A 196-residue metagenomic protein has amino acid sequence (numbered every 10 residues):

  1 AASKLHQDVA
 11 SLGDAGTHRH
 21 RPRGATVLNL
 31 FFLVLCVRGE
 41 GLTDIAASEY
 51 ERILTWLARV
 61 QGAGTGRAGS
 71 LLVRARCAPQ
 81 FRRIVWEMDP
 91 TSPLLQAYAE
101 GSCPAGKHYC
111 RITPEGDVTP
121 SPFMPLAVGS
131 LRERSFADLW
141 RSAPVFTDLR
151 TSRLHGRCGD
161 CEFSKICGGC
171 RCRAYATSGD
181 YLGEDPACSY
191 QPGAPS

Functional and structural regions predicted by a protein language model:
A1-P104, Y109, T113-E115, T119-F123 (+1 more regions): Radical SAM enzyme [4Fe-4S]-AdoMet core and its adjacent flexible, acidic and glycine-rich loops/tails across
A78-P195: Accessory C-terminal segments flanking Radical SAM cores
